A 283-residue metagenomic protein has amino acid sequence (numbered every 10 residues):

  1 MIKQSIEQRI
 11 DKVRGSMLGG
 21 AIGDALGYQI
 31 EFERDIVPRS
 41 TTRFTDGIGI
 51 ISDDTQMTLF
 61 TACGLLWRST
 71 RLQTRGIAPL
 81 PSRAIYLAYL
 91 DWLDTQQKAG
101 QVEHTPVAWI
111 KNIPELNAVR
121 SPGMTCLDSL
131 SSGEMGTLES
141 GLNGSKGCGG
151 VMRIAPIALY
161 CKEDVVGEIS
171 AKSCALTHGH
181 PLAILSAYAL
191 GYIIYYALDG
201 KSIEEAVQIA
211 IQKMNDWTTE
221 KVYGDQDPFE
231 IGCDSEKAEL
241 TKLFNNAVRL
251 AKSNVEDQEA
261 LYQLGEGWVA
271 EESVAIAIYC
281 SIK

Functional and structural regions predicted by a protein language model:
M1-K283: Structured, active/binding-site neighborhoods that engage oxygen-rich ligands
